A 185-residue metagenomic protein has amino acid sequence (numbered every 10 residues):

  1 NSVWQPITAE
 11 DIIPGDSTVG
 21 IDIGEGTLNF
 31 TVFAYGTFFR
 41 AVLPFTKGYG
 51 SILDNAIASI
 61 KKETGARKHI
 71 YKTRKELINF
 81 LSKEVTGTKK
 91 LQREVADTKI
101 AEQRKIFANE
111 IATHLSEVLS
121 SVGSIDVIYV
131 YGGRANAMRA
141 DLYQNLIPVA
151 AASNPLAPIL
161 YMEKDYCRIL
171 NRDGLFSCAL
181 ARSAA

Functional and structural regions predicted by a protein language model:
N1-T18, F38-F39, A96-I128, G132-A185: Nucleotide/phosphate-binding catalytic cleft detector across ATP-hydrolyzing and phosphate-transferring enzymes
E25, T31-N79, C167: Glycine-rich phosphate-binding loop plus the immediately following alpha-helix
N29-T31, A137-M138: Basic, gly/Ser/Thr/Pro-rich low-complexity segments located predominantly at protein N termini
D54-V118: C-terminal amphipathic alpha-helical segment
